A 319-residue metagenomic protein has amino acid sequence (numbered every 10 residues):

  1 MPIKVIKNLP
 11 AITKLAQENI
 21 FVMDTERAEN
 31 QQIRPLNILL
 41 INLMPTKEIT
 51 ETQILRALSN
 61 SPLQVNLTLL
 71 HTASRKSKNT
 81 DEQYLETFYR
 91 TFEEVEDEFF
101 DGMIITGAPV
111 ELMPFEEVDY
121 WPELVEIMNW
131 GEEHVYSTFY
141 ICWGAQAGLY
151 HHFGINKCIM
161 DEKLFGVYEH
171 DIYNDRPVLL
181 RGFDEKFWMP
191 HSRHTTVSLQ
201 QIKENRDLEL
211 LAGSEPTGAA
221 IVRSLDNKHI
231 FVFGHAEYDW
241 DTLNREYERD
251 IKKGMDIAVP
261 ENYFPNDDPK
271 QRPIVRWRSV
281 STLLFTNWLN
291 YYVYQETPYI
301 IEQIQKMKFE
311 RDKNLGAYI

Functional and structural regions predicted by a protein language model:
P2-A28, M44-P45, A236-I319: Acyltransferase
Q31-I38, F99: A short, charged/proline- and glycine-enriched loop that marks the coil->beta-strand transition at the N-terminal
I33, Q53-V65: A short, Lys/Arg-enriched amphipathic alpha-helix followed by its capping loop at the start of a domain
L43, H151-T242, K313-L315: Pocket-forming structural segment of enzyme catalytic cores
Q64-K76: A short beta-strand-loop structural module common to alpha/beta enzyme folds
T80-E98: Glycine-rich, highly charged phosphate/nucleotide-binding loops
I105-N174: Cysteine-nucleophile active-site neighborhood
